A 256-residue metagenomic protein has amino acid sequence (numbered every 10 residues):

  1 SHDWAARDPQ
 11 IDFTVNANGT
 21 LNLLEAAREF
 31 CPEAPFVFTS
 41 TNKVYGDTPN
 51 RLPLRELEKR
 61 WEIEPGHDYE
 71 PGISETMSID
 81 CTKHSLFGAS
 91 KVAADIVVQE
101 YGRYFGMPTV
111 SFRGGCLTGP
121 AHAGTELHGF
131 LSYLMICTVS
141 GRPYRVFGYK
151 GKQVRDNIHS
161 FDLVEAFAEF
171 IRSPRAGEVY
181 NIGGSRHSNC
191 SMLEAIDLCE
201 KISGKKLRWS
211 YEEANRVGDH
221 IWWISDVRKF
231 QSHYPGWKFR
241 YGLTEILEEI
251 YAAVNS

Functional and structural regions predicted by a protein language model:
S1-G115: N-terminal Rossmann-like NAD(P)+-binding domain of SDR-like oxidoreductases, especially those catalyzing
N22-E25, N157, D162-E165, E169: Conserved mid-core alpha-helix of short-chain dehydrogenase/reductase
R60-S78, M135-G148, S173, I202-Y211 (+1 more regions): A short C-terminal helix-loop "cap" of Rossmann-like NAD(P)-dependent dehydrogenase/epimerase domains
V92, F105-P108, T118-Y133, R142 (+5 more regions): Glycine/proline-rich active-site loop of Rossmann-fold NAD(P)-dependent oxidoreductases
A93, V97, Y101, L134 (+2 more regions): Hydrophobic alpha-helix immediately C-terminal to the catalytic Tyr-X-X-X-Lys motif of short-chain
Y149-K150, V179-Y180, L193-I196, G204-W222: C-terminal "lid/loop" region of Rossmann-like NAD(P)-dependent oxidoreductases
S160, V179, N215-K238: Conserved C-terminal active-site "lid" loop/helix of NAD(P)H-dependent oxidoreductases that clamps the redox cofactor
R228-K229, Y241-S256: Amphipathic terminal alpha-helices
